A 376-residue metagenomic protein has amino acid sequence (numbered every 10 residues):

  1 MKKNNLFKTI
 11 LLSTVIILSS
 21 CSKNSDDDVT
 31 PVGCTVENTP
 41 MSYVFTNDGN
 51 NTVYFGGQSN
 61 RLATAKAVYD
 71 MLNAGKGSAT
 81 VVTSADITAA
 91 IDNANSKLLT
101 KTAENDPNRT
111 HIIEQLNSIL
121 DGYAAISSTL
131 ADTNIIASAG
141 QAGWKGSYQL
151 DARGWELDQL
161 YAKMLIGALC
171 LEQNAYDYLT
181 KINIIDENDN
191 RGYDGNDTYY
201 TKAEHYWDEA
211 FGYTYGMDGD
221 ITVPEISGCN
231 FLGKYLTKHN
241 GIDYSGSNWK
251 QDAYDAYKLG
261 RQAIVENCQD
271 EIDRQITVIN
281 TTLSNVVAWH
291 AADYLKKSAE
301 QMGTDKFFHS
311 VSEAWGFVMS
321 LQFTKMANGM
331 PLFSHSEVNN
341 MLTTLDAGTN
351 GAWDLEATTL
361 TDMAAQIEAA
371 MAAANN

Functional and structural regions predicted by a protein language model:
M1-I10: Bacterial N-terminal signal peptides that target proteins for export
K8-T9, D28-T30: A generic signature of intrinsically disordered, low-complexity regions enriched in glycine/proline and charged/polar
I17-S20: C-terminal motif of bacterial Sec signal peptides marking the signal peptidase cleavage site
S22-S25: Bacterial signal peptide processing site
V29-N376: Mature extracytoplasmic or organellar-lumen-exposed domains after removal of signal/transit peptides
